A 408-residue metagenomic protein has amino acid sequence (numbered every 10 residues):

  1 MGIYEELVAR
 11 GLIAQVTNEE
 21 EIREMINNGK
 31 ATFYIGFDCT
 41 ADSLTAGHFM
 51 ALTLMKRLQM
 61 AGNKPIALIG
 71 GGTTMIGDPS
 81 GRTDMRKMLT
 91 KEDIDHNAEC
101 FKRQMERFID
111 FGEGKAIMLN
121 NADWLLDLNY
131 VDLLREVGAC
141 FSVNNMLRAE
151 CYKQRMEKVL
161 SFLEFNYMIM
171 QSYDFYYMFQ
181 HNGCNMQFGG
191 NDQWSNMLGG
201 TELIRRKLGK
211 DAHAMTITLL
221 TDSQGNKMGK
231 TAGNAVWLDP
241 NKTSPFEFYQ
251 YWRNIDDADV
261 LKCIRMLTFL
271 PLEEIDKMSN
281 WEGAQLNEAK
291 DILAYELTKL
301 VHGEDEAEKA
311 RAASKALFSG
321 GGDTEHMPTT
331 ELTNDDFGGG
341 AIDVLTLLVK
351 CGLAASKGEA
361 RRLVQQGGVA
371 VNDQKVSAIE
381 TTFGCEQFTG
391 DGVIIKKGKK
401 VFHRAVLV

Functional and structural regions predicted by a protein language model:
M1-Q193, L198-T201, L208-H213, N226 (+1 more regions): NTP-dependent nucleotidyl-transfer catalytic core
I204-V408: Conserved nucleotide- and phosphate/pyrophosphate-binding catalytic cores in adenylate/nucleotidyl-handling enzymes
